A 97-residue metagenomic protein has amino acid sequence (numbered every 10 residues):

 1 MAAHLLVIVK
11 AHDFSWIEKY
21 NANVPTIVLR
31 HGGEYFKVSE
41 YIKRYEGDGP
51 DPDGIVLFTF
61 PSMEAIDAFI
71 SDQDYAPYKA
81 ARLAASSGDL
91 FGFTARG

Functional and structural regions predicted by a protein language model:
M1-S71, T94-G97: Short S/T/G/P-rich N-terminal loop/turn motif that feeds into the first structured element of a domain
M63-F91: C-terminal structural segments of small proteins and small subunits
